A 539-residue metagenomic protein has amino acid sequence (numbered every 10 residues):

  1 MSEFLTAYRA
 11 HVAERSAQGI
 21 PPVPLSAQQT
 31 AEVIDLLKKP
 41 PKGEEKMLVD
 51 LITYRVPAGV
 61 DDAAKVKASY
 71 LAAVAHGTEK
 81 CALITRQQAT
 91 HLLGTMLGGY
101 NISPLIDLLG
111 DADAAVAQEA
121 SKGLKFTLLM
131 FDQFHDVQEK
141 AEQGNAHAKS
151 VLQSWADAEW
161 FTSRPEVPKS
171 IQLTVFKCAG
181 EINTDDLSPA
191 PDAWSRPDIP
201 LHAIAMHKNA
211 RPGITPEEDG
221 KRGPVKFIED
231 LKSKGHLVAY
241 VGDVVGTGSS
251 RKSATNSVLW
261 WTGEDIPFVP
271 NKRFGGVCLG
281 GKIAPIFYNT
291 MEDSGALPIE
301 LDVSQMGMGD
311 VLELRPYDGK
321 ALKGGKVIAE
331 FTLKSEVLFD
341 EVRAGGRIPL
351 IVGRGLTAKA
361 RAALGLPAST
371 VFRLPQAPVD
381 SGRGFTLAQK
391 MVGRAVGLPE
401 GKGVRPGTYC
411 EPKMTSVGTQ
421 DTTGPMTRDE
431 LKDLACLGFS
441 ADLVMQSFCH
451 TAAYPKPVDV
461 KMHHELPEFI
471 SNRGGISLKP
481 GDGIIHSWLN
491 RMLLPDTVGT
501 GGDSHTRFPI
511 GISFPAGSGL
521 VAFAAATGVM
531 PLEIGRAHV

Functional and structural regions predicted by a protein language model:
S2-R9, G384-A388: Onset of an N-terminal alpha helix
F4-I34, L338-V352: Amphipathic alpha-helical packing elements
V23, K46-D62, H76, L83-G98 (+3 more regions): Structural detector for internal amphipathic alpha-helices that build alpha-solenoid repeat scaffolds
A27-I34, A58-G77, G98-G110, L129-A141: Amphipathic alpha-helical scaffolding segments comprising HEAT/armadillo-like alpha-solenoid repeats
T30-K39, C410-V417: Amphipathic alpha-helical segments that form the core helices of the histone-fold
P41, C81-A82, A112-A114, N145: Short inter-helical turns and helix N-cap capping residues of alpha-solenoid HEAT/ARM repeat scaffolds
T95, N101, L108-L109, A115-H538: Fe-S-dependent hydro-lyases/dehydratases of central metabolism
